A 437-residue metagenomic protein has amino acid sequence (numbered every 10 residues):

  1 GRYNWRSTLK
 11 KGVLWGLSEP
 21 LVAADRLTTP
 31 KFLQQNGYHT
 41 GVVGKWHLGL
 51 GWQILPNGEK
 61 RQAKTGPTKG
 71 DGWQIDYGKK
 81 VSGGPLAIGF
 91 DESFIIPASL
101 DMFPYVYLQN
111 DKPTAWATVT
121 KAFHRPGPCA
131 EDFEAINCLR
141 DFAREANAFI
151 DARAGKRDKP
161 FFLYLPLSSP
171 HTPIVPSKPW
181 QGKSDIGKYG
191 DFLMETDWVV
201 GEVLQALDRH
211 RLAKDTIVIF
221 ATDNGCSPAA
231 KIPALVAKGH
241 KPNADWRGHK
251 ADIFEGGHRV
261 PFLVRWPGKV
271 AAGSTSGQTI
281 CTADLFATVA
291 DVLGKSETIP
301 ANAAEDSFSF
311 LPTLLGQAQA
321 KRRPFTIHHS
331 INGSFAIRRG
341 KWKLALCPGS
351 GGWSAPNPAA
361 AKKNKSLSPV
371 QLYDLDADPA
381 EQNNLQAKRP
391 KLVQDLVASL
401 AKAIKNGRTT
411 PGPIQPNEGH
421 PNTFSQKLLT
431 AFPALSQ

Functional and structural regions predicted by a protein language model:
G1-R2, V42-Q53, I96-L100, L163-P173 (+4 more regions): Short, solvent-exposed turn/loop segments enriched in Gly/Ser/Thr/Pro and often Arg
G1-V42, L48-G70, F90, M102 (+1 more regions): Active-site segment of extracytoplasmic enzymes that catalyze sulfate/phosphate-ester chemistry
R6-K10, G51-G58, F103-L108, T118-V119 (+7 more regions): Short, solvent-exposed loop/turn and secondary-structure capping segments
Q35-G41, I88-D91, K156-L163, L212-V218 (+3 more regions): Loop/turn elements at helix/coil->beta-strand transitions in domains of secreted/extracellular proteins
I54-K64, W73-G78, P85-L86, P173-P176 (+7 more regions): Histidine-centered active-site microenvironments of extracellular/periplasmic hydrolases and transferases
P67-L100, C226-I232, G239-I253, V270-S274 (+3 more regions): C-terminal cap/loop subdomain of S1 sulfatases and analogous C-terminal strand-loop tails that border
D101-T120, A146-F192, S227-P228, P233-V236: Active-site His/acidic residue clusters
L285, R339, G349-G351, A361-Q371 (+1 more regions): Long, internal low-complexity/basic segments
